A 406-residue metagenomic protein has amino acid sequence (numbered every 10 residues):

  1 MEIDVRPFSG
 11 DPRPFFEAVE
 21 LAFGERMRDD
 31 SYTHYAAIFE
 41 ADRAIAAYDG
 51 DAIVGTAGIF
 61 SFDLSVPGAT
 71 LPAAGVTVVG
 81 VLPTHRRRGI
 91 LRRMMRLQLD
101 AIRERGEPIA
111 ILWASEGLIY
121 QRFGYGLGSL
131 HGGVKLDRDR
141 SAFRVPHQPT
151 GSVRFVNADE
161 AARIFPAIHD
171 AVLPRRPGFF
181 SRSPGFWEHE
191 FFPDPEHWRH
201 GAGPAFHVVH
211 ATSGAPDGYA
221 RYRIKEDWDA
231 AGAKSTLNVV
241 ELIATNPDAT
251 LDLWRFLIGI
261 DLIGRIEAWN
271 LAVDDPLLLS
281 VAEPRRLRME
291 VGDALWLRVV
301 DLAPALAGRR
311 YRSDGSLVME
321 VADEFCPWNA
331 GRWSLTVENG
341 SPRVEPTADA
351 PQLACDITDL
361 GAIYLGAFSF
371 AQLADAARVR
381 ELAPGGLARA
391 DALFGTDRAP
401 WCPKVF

Functional and structural regions predicted by a protein language model:
M1-R13, D49, V66, R144-F406: Intrinsically disordered, low-complexity, positively biased terminal segments
M1-V78, L82-T84, G89-R92: Glycine/alanine-rich phosphate-binding loops at beta-alpha junctions
I45, I53, A57, V79 (+5 more regions): N-terminal membrane-targeting/anchoring modules of bacterial envelope and secretion proteins
V76-D100, N246-I258: Conserved acetyl-CoA-binding loop-helix of GNAT-fold acetyltransferases
M95, D100-A114, D261-A272: Conserved GNAT acetyl-CoA-binding A-motif
E104-I109, W113-G133, D252, V273-R288: Conserved active-site alpha-helix within GNAT-family acetyltransferase domains
L127-P149, V156-N157: Flexible glycine-/small-residue-enriched beta->alpha junction loops that bind anionic phosphate/pyrophosphate groups
